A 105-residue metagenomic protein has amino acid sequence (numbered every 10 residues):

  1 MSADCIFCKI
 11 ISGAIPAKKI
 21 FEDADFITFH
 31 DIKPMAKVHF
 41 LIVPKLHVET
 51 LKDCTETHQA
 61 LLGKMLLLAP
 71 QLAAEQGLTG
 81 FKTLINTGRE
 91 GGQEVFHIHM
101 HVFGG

Functional and structural regions predicted by a protein language model:
M1-G105: HIT superfamily nucleotide-processing domains
